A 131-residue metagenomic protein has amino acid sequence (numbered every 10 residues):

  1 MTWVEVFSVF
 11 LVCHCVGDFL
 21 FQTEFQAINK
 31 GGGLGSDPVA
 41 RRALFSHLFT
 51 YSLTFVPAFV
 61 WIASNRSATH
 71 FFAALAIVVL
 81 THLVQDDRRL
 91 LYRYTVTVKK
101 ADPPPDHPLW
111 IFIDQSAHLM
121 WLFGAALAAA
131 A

Functional and structural regions predicted by a protein language model:
M1-A131: Hydrophobic alpha-helical transmembrane segments
